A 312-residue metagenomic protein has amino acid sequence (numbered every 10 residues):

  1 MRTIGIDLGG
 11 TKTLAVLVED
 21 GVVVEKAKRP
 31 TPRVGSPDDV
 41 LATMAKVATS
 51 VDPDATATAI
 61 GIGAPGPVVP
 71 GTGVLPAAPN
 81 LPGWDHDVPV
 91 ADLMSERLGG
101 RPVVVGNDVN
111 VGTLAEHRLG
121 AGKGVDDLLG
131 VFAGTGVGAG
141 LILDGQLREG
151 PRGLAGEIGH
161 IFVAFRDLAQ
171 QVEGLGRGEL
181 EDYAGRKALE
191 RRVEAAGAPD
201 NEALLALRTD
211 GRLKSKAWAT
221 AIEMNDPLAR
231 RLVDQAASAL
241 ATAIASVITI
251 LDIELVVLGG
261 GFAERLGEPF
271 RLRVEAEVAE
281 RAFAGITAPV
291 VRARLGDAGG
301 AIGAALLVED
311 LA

Functional and structural regions predicted by a protein language model:
M1-A59, V68-V74, M94-V103, A115-D127 (+1 more regions): ATP-binding/phosphotransfer module of carbohydrate and carboxylate kinases, centering on a glycine-rich
D7-T11, F132-G136, L154: A short acidic Gly-Thr/Ser loop motif
T13-L17, V137-I142: Short beta-strand scaffold segments in enzyme catalytic cores
A27-R29, P79, P151: Short hydrophobic alpha-helix segments
G73-D87: A charged helix-plus-loop insertion that forms the helical arch/lid used to bind and gate nucleic-acid substrates
V105-N107: Short loop/edge segments at beta-strand edges and connector loops that shape dinucleotide/nucleotide cofactor-binding
